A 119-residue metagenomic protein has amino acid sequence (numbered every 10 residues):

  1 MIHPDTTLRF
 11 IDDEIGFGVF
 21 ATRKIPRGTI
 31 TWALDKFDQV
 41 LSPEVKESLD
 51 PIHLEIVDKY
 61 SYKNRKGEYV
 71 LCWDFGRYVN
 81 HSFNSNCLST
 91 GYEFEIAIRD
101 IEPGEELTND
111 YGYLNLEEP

Functional and structural regions predicted by a protein language model:
M1-P119: Conserved catalytic SET/PR domain of SAM-dependent protein methyltransferases, capturing the structural core that binds
